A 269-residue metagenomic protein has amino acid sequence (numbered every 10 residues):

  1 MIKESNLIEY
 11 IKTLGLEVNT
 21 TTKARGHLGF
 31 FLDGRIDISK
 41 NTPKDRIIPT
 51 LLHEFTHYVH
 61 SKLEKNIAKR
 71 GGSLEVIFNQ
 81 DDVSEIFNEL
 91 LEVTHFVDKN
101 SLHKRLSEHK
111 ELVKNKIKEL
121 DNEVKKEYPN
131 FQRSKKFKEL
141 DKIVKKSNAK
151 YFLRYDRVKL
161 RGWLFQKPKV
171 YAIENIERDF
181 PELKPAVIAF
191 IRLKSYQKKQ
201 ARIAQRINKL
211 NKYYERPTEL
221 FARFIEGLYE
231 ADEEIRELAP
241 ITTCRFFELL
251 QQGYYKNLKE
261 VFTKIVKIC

Functional and structural regions predicted by a protein language model:
M1-G15: Zn2+-dependent metallopeptidase catalytic core
K3, I48, Y214, T218: Hydrophobic (often cysteine-bearing) scaffold residues that line and stabilize catalytic clefts of nucleotide/cofactor
L7-Y10, K23-G34, I38, E75-E89 (+1 more regions): Active-site hotspot residues in diverse enzymes, especially metal/ion-binding acidic/histidine motifs
L32-L52, Y213: Short pre-active-site segment immediately N-terminal to the catalytic Zn-binding motif
D45, S61-R105, A239-T243: Post-HEXXH active-site segment of zinc metalloproteases
P49-K62, N66, A222: Active-site recognition of the HExxH zinc-binding catalytic motif
S107-C269: Pan-zinc metallopeptidase signature
